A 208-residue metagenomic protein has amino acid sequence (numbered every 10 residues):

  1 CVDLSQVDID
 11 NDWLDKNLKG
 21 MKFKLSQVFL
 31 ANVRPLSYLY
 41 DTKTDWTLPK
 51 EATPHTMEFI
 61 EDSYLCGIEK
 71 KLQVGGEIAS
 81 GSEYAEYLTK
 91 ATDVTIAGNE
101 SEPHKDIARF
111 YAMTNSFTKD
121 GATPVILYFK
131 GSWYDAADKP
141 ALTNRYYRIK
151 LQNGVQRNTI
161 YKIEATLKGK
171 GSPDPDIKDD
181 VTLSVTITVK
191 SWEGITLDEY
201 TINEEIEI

Functional and structural regions predicted by a protein language model:
C1, R148-I208: Extracellular beta-sheet/turn segments enriched in Thr/Pro/Gly and aliphatic residues
D3-T159, I202-I208: Tryptophan-paired
